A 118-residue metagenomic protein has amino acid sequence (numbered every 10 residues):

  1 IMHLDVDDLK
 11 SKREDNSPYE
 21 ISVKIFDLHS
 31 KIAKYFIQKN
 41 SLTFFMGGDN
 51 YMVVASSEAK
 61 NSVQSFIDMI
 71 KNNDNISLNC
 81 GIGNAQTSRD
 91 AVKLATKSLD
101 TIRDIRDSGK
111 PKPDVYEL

Functional and structural regions predicted by a protein language model:
I1-L118: Regulatory and interdomain segments flanking nucleotide-handling catalytic cores in signaling/defense enzymes
